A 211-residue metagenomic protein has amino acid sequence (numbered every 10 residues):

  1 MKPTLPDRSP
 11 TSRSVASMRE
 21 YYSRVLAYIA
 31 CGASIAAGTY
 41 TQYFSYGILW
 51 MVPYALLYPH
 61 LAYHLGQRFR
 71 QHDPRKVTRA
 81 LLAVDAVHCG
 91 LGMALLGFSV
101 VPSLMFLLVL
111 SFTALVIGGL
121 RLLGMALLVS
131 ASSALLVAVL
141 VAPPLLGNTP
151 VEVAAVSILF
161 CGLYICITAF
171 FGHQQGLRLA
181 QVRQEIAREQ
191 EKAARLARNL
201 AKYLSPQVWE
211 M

Functional and structural regions predicted by a protein language model:
M1-A16: Short, Lys/Arg-rich, polar N-terminal cytosolic tail immediately upstream of the first transmembrane signal-anchor
A16, Y43-Y46, R70-V77, L122 (+1 more regions): Membrane-interfacial loop-to-transmembrane-helix junctions in polytopic alpha-helical membrane proteins
Y21-S99, M105-F112, S130-L135: Hydrophobic transmembrane alpha-helices and their membrane-interface boundaries in multi-pass, membrane-anchored
Y43, F69, V100, V141-L145 (+1 more regions): Membrane-interfacial segments
A62, C89, I165, A169-G172 (+1 more regions): Alpha-helical transmembrane segments of polytopic integral membrane proteins, especially the permease/helical cores
P74-R75, V101-P102, G119-M125: Membrane-helix interface segments
G118-G124, A131, L135-G176: N-terminal membrane insertion elements
A169-M211: Regulatory cytosolic signal-relay segments
